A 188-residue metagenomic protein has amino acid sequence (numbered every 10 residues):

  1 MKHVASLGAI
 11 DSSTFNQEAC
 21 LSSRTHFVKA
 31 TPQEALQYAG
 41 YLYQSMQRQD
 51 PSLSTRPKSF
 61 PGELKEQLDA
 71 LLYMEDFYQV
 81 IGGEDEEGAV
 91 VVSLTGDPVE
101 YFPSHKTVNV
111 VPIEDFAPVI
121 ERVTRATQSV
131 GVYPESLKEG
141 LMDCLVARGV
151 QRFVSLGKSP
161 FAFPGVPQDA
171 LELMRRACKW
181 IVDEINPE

Functional and structural regions predicted by a protein language model:
M1-Q128, E139-G149, F153-I185: NAD(P)-dependent aldehyde/semialdehyde dehydrogenase
Q128-P134: Bilobed periplasmic-binding protein-like "clamshell/Venus-flytrap" ligand-binding domains
